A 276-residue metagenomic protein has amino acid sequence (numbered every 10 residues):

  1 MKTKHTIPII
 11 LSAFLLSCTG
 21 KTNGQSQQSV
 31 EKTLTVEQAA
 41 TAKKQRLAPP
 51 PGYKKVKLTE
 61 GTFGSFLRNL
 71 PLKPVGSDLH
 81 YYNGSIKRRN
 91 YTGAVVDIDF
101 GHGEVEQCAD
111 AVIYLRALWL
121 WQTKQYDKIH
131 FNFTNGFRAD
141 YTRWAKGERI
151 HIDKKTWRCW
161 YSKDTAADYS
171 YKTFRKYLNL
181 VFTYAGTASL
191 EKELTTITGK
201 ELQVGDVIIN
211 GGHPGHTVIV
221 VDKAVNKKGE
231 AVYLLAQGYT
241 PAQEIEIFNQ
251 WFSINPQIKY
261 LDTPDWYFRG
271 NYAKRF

Functional and structural regions predicted by a protein language model:
K2-I10: Sec-dependent signal peptide recognition, specifically the positively charged N-region followed immediately by
L16-S17: C-terminal motif of bacterial Sec signal peptides marking the signal peptidase cleavage site
N23-D99, E106: Cationic-aromatic interfacial patches
D97, H102-T195: Extracellular-facing segments of soluble proteins and assemblies that are Gly/Ser/Thr-biased and enriched in aromatics
D168-K228: ...with weaker cross-activation on analogous glycine-rich loops/strands in unrelated enzymes
G211-G212, Q237-Y239: Conserved "cap/hinge" positions at secondary-structure junctions
N226-Q237: Short, solvent-exposed secondary-structure boundary/capping segments
G238-F276: Low-complexity, Gly/Ser/Thr/Pro-rich intrinsically disordered linker/tail segments
